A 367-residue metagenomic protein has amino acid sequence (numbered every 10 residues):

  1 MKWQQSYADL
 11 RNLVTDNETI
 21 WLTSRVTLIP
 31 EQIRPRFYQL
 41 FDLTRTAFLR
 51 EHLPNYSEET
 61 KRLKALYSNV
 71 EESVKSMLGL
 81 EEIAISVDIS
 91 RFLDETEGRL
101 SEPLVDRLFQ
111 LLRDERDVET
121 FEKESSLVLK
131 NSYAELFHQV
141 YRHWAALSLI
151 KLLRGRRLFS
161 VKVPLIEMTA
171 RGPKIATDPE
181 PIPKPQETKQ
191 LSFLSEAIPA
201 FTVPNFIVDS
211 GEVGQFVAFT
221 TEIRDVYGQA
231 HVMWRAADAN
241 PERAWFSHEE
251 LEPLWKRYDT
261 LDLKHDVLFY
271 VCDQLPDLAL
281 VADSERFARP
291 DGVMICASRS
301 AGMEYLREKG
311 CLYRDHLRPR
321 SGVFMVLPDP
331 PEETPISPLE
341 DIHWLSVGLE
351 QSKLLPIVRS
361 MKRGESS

Functional and structural regions predicted by a protein language model:
M1-A134, S298, M303-S367: Terminal, charged accessory segments of proteins
L10, S148-K151, V208, V213: Residue-level detector of solvent-exposed, low-hydrophobicity positions
L127-A176, E180: A short, highly charged nucleic-acid-interacting micro-segment common to nuclease and nuclease-linked defense proteins
K174-S367: Catalytic core segments in nucleotide and nucleic-acid processing enzymes
